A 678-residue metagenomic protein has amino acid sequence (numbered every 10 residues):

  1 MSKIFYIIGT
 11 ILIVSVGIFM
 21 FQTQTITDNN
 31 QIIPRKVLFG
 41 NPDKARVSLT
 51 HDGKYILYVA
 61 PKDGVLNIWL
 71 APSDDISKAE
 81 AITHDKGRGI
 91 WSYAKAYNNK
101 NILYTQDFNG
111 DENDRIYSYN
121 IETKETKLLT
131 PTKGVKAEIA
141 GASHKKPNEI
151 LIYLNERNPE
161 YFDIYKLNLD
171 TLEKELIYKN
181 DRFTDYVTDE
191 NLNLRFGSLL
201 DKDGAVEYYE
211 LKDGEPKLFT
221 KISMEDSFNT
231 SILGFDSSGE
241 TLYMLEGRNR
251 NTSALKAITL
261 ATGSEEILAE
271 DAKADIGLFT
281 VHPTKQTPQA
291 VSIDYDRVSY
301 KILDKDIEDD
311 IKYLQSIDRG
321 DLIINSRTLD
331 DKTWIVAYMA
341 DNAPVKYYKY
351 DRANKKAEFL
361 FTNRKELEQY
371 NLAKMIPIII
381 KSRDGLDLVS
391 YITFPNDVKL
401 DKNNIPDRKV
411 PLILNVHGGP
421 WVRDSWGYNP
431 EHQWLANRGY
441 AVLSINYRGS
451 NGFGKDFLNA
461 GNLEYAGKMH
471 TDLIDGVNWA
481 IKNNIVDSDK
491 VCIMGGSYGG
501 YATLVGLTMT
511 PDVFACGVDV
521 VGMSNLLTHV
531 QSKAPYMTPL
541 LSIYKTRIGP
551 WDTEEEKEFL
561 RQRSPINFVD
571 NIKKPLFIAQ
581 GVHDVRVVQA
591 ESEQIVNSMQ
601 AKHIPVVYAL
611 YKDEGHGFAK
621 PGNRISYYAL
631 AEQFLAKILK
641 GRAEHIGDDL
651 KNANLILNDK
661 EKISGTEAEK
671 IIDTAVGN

Functional and structural regions predicted by a protein language model:
S2-F5, G9-T27, A45, E149-I152 (+4 more regions): N-terminal targeting or regulatory segments adjacent to alpha/beta-hydrolase or S9 domains
I4, N30, A290-D294, Y300-R319 (+11 more regions): Extracellular/periplasmic ectodomains of large secreted or surface enzymes and adhesion receptors
I26-K44, A71-W91, N120-A137, L167-T184 (+5 more regions): Multi-bladed beta-propeller domains
N41-V59, K86-Q106, I116, K133-E156 (+11 more regions): Conserved beta-propeller blade repeats
A45-S48, E80, W91, D114 (+9 more regions): Non-catalytic accessory segments flanking enzyme active sites
V65-W69, D111-Y117, P159-Y165, D203-Y209 (+4 more regions): Structural motif
E366-D489, G496-S497, Q531, P535-P539: Cap/lid segment of the alpha/beta-hydrolase catalytic domain
Y447-N678: Active-site-proximal cap/loop segments of hydrolase catalytic domains
